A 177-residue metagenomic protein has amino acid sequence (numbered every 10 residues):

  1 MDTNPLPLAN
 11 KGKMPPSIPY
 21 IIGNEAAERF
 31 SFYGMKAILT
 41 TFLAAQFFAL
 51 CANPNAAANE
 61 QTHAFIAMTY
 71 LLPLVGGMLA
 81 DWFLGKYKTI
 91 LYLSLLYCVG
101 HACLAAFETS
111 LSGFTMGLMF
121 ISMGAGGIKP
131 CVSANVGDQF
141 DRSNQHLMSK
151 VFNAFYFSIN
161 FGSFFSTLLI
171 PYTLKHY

Functional and structural regions predicted by a protein language model:
M1-Y33: Cytosolic juxtamembrane N-terminal segment immediately preceding the first transmembrane helix of multi-pass
A37-Q61, K175: Short amphipathic helix-loop junctions that connect adjacent transmembrane helices in Major Facilitator Superfamily/SLC
L50-A67, H146-A154: Loop-to-transmembrane helix entry
M68-L72, A125, H146-K175: Glycine-rich segments within core transmembrane alpha-helices of 12-TM secondary carriers
L72-K86, L174: Helix-to-loop junctions at the C-terminal end of transmembrane segments in multipass secondary transporters
W82-L95, L147: Cytoplasmic membrane-interface "Motif A"-like loop-to-helix N-cap segments of 12-TM Major Facilitator Superfamily
I90-M116, M123: C-terminal ends and interior cores of transmembrane alpha-helices in multi-pass membrane transporters/permeases
G127-S143: Intracellular juxtamembrane helix-capping segments at the cytosolic ends of symmetry-related transmembrane helices
